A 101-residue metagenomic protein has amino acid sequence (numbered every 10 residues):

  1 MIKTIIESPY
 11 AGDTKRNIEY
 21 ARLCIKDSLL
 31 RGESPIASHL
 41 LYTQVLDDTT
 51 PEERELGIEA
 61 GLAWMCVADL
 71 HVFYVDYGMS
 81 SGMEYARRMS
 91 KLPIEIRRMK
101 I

Functional and structural regions predicted by a protein language model:
M1-I101: Catalytic phosphate/metal-binding cores of nucleic-acid and nucleotide-processing enzymes, i.e., regions that mediate
